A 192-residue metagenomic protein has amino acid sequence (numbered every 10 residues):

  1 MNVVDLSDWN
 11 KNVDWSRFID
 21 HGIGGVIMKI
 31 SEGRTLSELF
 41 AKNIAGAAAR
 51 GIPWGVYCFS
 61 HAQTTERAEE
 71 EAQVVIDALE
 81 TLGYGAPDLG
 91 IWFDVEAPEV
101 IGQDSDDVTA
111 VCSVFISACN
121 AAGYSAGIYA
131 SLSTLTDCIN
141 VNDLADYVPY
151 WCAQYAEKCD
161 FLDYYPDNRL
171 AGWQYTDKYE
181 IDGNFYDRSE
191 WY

Functional and structural regions predicted by a protein language model:
M1-G24, M28-A122: Substrate-binding cleft of extracellular glycoside hydrolase catalytic domains
M1-N10, S16, D20, V141-Y192: Functionally critical loop-and-helix segments that line ligand-binding/catalytic clefts of soluble enzyme domains
T35, Q63, L135, C159 (+1 more regions): Flexible, glycine-rich phosphate/dinucleotide-binding loops and adjacent beta-alpha linkers at cofactor/substrate
F40, Y57-F59, Y124, Y129 (+2 more regions): Aromatic side chains
G46-A47, R67, P98, A130-T136 (+2 more regions): Noncatalytic linker/hinge segments flanking ATPase motor cores
P87-D163: Catalytic domains of cell-wall/extracellular-matrix polysaccharide-remodeling enzymes, centered on de-N-acetylation
